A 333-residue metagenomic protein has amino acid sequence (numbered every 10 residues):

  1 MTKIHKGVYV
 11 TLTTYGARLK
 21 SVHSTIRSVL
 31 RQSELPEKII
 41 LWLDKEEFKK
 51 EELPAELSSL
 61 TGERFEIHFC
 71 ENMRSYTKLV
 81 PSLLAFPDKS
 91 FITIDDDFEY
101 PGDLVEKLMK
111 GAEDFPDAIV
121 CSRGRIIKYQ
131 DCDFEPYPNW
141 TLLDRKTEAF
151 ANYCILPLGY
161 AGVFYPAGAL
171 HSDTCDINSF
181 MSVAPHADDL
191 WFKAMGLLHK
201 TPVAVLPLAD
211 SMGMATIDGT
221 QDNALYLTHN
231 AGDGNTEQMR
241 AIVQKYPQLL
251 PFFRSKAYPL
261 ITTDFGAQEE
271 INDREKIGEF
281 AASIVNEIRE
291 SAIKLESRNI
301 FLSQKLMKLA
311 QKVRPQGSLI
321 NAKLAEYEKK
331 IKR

Functional and structural regions predicted by a protein language model:
M1-R31: N-proximal low-complexity "stem/linker" segments adjacent to membrane-targeting elements
K3-K6, S21-S24, S179-I277: C-terminal catalytic/acceptor-binding lobe
T25-E37, K45, S59: Short, acidic, metal-binding catalytic loop of nucleotide-sugar glycosyltransferases
W42-K89: Active-site-proximal specificity loops/subdomain of glycosyltransferases
K89-E99: Short beta-strand-to-loop acidic/aromatic patch adjacent to the donor-nucleotide binding site
E99-S179: Conserved catalytic core of nucleotide-sugar-dependent glycosyltransferases
